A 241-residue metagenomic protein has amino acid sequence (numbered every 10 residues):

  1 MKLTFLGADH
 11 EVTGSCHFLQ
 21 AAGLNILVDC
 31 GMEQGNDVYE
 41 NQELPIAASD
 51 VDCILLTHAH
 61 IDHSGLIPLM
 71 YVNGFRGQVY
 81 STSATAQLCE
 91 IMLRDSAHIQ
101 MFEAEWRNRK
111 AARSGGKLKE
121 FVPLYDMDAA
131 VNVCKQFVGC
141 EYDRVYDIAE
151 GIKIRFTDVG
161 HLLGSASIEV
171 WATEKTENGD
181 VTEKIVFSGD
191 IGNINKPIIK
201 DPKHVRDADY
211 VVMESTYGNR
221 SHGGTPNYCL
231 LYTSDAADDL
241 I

Functional and structural regions predicted by a protein language model:
M1-S49, N132-K200: Core dinuclear metal-dependent hydrolase active-site scaffold
A8, A84-T85, V159, T216: An acidic- and aromatic-residue-enriched active-site/binding cleft used to recognize and process polar
D9-E11, A21-G77, S81-N132, F137 (+2 more regions): Pre-active-site segment of Zn-dependent metallo-hydrolases
D201, V205-R206: Flexible, low-complexity linker/loop segments at domain and module junctions
A208-R220: Gly-rich Lys/Arg/Thr-decorated short loops/hinges at beta-loop-alpha junctions or inter-strand turns that position
H222-P226: Alpha-helix capping and helix-loop boundary segments enriched in small/acidic/polar residues
Y232-I241: Single conserved hydrophobic/aromatic residue that forms the stacking wall/gate of nucleotide- or nucleobase-binding
